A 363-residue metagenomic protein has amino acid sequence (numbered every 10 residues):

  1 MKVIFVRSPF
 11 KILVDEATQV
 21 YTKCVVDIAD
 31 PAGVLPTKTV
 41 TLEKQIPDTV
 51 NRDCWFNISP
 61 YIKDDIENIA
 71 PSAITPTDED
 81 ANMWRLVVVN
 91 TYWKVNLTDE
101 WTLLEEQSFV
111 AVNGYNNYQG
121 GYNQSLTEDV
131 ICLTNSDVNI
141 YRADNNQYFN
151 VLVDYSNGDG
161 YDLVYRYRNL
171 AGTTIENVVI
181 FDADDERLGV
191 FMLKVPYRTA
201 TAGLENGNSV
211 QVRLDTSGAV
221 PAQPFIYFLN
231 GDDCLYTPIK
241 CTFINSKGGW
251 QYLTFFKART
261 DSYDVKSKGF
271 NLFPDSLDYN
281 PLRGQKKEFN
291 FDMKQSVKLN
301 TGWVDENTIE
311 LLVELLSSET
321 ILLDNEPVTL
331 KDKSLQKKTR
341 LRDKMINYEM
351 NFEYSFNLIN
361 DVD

Functional and structural regions predicted by a protein language model:
M1-C234: Preference for solvent-exposed, low-hydrophobicity sequence contexts
Q19, D182, V220-D363: Extracellular/virion structural assembly segments
